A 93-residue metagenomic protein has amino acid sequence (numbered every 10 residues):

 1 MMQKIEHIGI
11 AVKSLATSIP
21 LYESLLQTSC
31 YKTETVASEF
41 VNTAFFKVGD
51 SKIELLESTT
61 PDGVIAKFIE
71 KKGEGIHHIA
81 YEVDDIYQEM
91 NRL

Functional and structural regions predicted by a protein language model:
M2, I10-K52, T59, Q88-N91: Core segments of cupin and vicinal oxygen chelate
I5-E6, C30, I76-H77: Short, contiguous strand/loop micro-motifs
H7-G9, F45, H78-A80: Short aromatic/hydrophobic contact patches that present stacked aromatics for nucleic-acid/ligand binding
G9-I10, A66: Short, recurring structural edge motifs at helix starts
L25, V64-F68: A short, polar/proline- and glycine-enriched secondary-structure boundary/capping micro-motif
L55-G63, K71-G73: Conserved secondary-structure micro-motifs at functional edges
F68-L93: Mid-chain, well-packed structural core segment of small domains
